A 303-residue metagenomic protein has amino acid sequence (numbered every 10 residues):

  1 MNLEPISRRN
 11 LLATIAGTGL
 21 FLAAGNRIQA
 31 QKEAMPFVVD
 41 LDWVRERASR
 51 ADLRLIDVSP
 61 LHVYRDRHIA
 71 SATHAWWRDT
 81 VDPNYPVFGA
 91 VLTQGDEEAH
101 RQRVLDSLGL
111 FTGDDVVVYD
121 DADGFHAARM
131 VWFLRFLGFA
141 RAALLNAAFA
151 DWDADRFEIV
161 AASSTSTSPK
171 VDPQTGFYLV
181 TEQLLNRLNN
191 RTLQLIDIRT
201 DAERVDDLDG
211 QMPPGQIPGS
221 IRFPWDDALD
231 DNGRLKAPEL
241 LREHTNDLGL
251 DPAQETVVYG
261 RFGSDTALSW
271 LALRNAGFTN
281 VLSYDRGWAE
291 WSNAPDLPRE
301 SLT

Functional and structural regions predicted by a protein language model:
N2-T303: Cytosolic catalytic domains that perform sulfur/thiol-centered chemistry
